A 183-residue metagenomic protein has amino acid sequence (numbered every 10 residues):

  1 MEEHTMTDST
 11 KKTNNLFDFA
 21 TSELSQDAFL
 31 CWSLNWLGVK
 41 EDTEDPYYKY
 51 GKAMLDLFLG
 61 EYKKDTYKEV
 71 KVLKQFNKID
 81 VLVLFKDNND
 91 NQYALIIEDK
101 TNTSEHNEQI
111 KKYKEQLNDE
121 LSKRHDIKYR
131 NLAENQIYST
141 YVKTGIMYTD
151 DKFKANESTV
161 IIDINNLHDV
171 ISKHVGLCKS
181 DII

Functional and structural regions predicted by a protein language model:
M1-I183: Charged, terminal alpha-helix-loop-beta segments that serve as non-catalytic nucleic-acid engagement and/or assembly
